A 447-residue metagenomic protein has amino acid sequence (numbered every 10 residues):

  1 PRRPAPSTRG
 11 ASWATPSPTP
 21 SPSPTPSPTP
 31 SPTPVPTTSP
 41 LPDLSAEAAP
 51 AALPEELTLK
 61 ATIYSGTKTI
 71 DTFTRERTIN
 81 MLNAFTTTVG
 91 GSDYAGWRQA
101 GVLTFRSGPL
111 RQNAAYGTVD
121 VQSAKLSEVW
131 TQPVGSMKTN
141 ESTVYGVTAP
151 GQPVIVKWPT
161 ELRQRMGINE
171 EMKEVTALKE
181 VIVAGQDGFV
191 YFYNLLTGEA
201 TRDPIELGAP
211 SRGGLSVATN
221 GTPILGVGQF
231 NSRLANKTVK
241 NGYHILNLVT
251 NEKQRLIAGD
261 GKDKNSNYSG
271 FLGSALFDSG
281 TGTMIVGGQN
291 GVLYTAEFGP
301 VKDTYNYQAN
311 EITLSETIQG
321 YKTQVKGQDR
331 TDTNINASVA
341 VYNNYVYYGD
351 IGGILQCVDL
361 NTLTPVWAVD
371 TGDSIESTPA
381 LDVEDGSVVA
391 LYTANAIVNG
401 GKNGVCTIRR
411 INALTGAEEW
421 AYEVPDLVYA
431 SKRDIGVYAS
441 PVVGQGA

Functional and structural regions predicted by a protein language model:
P1-S7, V437, Q445: Classical N-terminal secretory signal peptides
R3-T8, W13-A51: Ser/Thr-rich, Proline-interspersed low-complexity disordered segments
P40-T88, F105, Q112-P150, V154-L272 (+1 more regions): Extracytoplasmic/lumenal domain signature
S92-D93: Alpha-helical solenoid scaffolds
W97: Replace the tail clause
V102: Short glycine/Trp-rich loop-beta-loop segment that forms part of the substrate-binding cleft
